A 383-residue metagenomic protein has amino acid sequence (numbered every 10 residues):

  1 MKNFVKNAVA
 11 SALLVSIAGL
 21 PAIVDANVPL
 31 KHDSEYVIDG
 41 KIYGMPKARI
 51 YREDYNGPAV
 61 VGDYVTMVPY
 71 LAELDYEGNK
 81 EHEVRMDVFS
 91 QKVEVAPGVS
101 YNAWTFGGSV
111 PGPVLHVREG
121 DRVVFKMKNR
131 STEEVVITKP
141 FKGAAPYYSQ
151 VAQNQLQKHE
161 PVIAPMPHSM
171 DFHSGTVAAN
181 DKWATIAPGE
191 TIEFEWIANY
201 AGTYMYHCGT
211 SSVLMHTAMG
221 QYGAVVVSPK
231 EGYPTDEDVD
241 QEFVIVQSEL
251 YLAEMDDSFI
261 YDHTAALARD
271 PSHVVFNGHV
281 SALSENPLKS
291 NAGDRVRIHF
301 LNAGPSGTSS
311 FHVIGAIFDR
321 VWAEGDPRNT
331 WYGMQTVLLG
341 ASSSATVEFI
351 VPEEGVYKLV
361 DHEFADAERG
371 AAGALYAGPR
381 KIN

Functional and structural regions predicted by a protein language model:
M1-I23: Gram-negative bacterial Sec-dependent N-terminal signal peptides
N27-V84: N-terminal pre-domain segments of enzymes
A72-E73, P111-H116, S284-K289: Short beta-strand segments of immunoglobulin-like
E81-E83, G112, G120-V124, T191-E193 (+5 more regions): Intrinsic-disorder/low-complexity, polar/charged segments enriched in Ser/Thr/Lys/Arg/Asp/Glu/Gln
V84-V226, S306-L339, Y357-Y376: Histidine- and aromatic-enriched segments that form or immediately flank copper-ligand environments
D87-F89, G209, S228, V246-L250 (+1 more regions): Structured loops at beta-to-helix junctions and adjacent beta-edge loops in soluble globular domains
V226-V244, P379-N383: Low-complexity, Pro/Ser/Thr- and charge-rich linker/hinge segments at domain boundaries
Q241-S290: Acidic-aromatic/histidine active-site loop/patch
